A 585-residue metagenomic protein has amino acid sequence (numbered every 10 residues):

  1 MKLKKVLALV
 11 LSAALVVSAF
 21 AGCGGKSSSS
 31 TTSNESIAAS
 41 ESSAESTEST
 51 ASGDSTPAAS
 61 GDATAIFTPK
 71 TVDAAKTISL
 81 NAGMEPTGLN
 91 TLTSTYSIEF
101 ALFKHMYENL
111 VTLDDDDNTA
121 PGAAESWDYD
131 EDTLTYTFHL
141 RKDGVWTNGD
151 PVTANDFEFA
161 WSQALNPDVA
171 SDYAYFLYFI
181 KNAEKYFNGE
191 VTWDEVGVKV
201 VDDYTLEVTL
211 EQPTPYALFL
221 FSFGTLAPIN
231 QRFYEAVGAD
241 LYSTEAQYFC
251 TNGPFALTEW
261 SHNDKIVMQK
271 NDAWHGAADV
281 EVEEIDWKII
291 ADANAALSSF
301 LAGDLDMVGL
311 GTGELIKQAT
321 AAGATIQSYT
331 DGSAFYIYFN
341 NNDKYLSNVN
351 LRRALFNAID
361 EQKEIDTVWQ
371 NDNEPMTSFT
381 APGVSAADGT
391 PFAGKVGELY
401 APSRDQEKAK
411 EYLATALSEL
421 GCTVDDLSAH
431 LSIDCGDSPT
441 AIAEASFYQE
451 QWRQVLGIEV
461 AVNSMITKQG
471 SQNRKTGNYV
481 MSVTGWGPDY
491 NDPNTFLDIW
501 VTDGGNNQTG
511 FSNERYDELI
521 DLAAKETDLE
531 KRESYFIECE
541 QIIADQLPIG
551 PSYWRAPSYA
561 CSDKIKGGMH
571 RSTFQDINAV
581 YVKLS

Functional and structural regions predicted by a protein language model:
V6, P375-A416, S438-I442: Structural transition elements
N81-E131, C250-T251: N-terminal lobe/hinge region of extracytoplasmic solute-binding protein
D115, E195, D203, L210-V280 (+2 more regions): Gly/Pro-rich hinge or "lid" segments in bacterial periplasmic/extracellular proteins
E125-Y175, E207, Y345-S347: Aromatic- and charge-enriched surface segment that lines or borders ligand/interaction sites
T153-A160, D203-T209, G253-P254, V282-E284 (+5 more regions): Alpha-helical secondary-structure segments
T258-Q269, D286-D343, A354, D366-T367 (+1 more regions): Extracellular/periplasmic solute-recognition and catalytic clefts
H262, Q406, A414-P488, P557: Ligand/substrate-recognition segments at binding pockets and active sites
I359-T390, T440-Q449, Q472-S585: Detector for C-terminal structural segments
